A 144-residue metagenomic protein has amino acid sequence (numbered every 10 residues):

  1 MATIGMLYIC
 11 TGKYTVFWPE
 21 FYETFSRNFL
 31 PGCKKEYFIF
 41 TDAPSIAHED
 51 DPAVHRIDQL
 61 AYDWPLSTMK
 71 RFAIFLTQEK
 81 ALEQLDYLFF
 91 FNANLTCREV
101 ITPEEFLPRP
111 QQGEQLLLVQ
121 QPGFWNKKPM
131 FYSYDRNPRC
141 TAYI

Functional and structural regions predicted by a protein language model:
M1-S67, K80-Q84: N-terminal anchoring/stem segment of glycosyltransferases
I4, D86-L88, L117: Generic beta-sheet signal
Y8-C10, I39-D42, F91-A93, E99 (+1 more regions): Short His-Asn-centered micro-motif
E49-Y62, I74, E105-R109, G113-Q115: Active-site regions of enzymes building and remodeling cell-envelope glycoconjugates
S67-F75: Glycine-rich, basic loop-to-helix element that forms the pyrophosphate-binding segment of sugar-nucleotide handling
Q84-N94: Short beta-strand-to-loop acidic/aromatic patch adjacent to the donor-nucleotide binding site
T96-N137: Conserved donor-nucleotide/metal-binding helix-loop-beta segment in metal-dependent transferases, i.e., the alpha-helix
T141-I144: Catalytic core and acceptor-binding pocket of nucleotide-sugar-dependent glycosyltransferases
